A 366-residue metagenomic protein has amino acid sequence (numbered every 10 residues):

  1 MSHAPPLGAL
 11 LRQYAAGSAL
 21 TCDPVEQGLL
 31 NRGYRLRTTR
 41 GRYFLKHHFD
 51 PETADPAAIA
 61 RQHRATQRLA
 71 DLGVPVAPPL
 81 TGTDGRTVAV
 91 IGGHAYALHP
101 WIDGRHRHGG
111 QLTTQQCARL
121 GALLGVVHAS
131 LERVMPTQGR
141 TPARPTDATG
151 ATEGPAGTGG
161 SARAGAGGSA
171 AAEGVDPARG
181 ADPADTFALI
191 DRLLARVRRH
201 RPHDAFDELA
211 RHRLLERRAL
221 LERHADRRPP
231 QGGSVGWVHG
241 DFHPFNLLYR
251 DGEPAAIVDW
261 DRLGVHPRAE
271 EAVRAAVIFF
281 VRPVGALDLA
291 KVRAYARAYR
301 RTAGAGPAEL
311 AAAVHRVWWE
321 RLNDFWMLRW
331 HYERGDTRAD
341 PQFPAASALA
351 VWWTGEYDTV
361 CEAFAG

Functional and structural regions predicted by a protein language model:
M1-T21: Juxta-kinase regulatory segment immediately upstream of eukaryotic protein kinase catalytic domains
A16-T38: ATP-binding glycine-rich phosphate-binding loop
N31-R37, F44-L45, P79, A225-E270: Active-site acidic catalytic loop and adjacent metal/ATP-binding pocket of ATP-dependent phosphoryl transfer enzymes
T39-T141, T152, A162-R163, A170: ATP-binding pocket architecture of kinase catalytic cores
G110-R211, V235: A cross-family kinase active-site recognition segment
G150, R192, R196-R199, R301 (+1 more regions): ATP/Mg2+ or Mg2+-diphosphate-binding catalytic cores that bind nucleotide phosphates or diphosphates via glycine-rich
R196, R213-H224: Membrane-embedded hairpin module used as a gating/binding unit in multi-pass transport and secretion proteins
A269-G304, W318-D336: Active-site activation/catalytic loop segments of kinase-like enzymes and analogous catalytic loops in related
